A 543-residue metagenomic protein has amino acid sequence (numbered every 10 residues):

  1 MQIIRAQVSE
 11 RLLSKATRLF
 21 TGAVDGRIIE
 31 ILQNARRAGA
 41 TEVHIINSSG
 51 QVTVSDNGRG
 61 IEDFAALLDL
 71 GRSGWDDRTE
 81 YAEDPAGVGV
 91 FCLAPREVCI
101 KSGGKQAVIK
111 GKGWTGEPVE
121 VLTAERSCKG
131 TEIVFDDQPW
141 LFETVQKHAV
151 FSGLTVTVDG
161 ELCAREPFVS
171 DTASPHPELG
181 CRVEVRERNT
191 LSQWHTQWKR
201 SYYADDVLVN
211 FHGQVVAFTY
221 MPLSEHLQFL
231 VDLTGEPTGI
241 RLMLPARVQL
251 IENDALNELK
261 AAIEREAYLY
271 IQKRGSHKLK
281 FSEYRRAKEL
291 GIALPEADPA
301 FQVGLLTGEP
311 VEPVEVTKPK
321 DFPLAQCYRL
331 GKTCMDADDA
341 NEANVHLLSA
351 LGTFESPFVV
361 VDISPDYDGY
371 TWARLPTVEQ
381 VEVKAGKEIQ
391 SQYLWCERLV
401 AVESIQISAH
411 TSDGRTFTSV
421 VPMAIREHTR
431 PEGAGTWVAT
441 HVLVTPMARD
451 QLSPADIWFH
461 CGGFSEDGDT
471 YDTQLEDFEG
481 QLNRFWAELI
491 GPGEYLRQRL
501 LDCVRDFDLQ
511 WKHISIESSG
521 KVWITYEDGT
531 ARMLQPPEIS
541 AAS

Functional and structural regions predicted by a protein language model:
M1-I4, V98-I100, G116-V158, C163-E166: Flexible, glycine-/charge-rich segments associated with ATP-binding catalytic modules
M1-Q33, R37-A40, F64-L68, M243-D254 (+3 more regions): Bergerat-fold GHKL ATPase/HATPase_c domain
E42-G50: Short beta-strand/loop element within the Bergerat-fold HATPase_c
V52-G58: Conserved DxG motif in ATP/Mg2+-binding regions
R59-V119: Flexible ATP-lid and adjacent glycine-rich G1/G2 motifs of the Bergerat
F142-Y268, L290-K332, A337-N344, S419 (+2 more regions): GHKL/Histidine-kinase-like ATPase module
L233-P299, A455-W486, I490-G493: Mixed-charge (acidic/basic) macromolecular-recognition segments
F354-Y367, T371-S543: Long C-terminal appendages of very large multidomain proteins
